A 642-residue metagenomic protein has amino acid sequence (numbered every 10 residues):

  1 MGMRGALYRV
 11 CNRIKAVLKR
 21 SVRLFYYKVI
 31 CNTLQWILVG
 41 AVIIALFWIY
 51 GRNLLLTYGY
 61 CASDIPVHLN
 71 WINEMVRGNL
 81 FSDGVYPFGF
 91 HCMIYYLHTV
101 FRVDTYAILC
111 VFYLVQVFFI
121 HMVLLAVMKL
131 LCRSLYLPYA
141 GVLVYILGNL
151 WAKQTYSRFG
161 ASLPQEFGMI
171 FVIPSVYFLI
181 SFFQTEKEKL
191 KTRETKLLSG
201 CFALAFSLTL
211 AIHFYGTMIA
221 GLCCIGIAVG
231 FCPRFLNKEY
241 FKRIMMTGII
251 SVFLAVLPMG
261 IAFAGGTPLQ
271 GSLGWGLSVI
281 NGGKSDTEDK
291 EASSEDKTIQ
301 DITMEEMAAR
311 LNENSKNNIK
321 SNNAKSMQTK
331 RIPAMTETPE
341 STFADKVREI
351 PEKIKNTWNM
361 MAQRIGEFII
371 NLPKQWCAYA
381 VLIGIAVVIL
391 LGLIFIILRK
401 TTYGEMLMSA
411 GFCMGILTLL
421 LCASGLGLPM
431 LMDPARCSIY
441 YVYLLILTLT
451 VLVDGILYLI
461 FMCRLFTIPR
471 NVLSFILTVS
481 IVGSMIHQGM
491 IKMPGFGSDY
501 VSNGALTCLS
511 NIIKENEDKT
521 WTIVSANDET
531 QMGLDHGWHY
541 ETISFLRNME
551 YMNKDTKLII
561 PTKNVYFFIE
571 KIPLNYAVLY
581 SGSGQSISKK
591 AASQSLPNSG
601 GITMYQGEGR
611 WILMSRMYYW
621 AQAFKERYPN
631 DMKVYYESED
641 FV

Functional and structural regions predicted by a protein language model:
M1-G51, G248-I249: Start-transfer (signal-anchor) and selected internal transmembrane alpha helices of multi-pass inner/ER membrane
K28-T33, L135-Y136, E188-K196, R234-M245 (+2 more regions): Membrane-interface helix-loop-helix junctions at transmembrane boundaries of multi-pass membrane enzymes, predominantly
V42-I170, S498: Active-site lumenal/periplasmic loops and adjacent helix-entry segments of GT-C-fold, multi-pass membrane
L54-I65, R77-L80, R102, W151-M169 (+7 more regions): Membrane-helix boundary/interfacial segments in multi-pass membrane proteins
I72-V76, L473-K557: Extracytoplasmic
K196-F214: Membrane-interface alpha helices of multi-pass inner-membrane proteins
M245-A255, D454-G489: Signature aromatic-anchored transmembrane alpha helix within multi-pass, membrane-resident enzymes that catalyze glycan
E570-V642: Aromatic/acidic, Gly/Pro-rich catalytic loop(s) in extracytoplasmic/lumenal soluble domains of multi-pass membrane
